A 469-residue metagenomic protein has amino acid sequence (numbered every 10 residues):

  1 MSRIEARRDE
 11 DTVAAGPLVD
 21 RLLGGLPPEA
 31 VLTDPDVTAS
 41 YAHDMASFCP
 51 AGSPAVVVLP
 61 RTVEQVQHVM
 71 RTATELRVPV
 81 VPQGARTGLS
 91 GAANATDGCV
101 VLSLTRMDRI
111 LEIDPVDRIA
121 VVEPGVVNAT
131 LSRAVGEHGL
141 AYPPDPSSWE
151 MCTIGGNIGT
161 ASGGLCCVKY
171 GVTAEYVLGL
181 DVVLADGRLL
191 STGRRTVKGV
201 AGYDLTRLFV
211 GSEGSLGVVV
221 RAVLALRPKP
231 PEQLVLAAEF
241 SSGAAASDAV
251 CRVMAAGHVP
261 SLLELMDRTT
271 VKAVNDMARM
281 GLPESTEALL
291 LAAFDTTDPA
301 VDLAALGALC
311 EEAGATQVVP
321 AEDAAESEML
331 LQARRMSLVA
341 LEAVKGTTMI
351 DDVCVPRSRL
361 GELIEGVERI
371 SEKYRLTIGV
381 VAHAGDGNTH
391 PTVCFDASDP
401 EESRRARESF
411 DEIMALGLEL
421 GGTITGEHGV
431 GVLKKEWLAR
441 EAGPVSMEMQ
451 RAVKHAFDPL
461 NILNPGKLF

Functional and structural regions predicted by a protein language model:
M1-R71, G88-R118, S147, R268-R279 (+2 more regions): N-terminal flexible segment immediately upstream of the FAD-binding catalytic core in FAD-dependent oxidoreductases
P27-P28, L418-V430, H455, P459-L463: Alpha-helix capping/hinge segments and adjacent helical runs
T33-H43, R227-P228, L234-S409, L416 (+1 more regions): C-terminal substrate-recognition/cap domain of FAD-linked oxidoreductases
S90-D108, G136-L140, G163-A174, G199 (+5 more regions): A glycine- and small-aliphatic-rich helix-loop capping segment at beta-alpha/alpha-beta transitions that lines
R109-E264, L463-N464: FAD-binding subdomain of flavoenzyme oxidoreductases
R188, K435-F469: Activity-critical C-terminal alpha-helical subdomain
